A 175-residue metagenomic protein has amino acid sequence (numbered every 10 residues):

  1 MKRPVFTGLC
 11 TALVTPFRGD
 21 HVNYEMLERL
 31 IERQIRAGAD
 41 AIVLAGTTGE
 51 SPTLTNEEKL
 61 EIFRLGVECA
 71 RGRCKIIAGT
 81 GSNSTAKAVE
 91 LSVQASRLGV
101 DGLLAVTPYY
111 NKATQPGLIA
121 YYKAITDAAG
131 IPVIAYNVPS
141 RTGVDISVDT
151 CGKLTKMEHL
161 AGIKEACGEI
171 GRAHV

Functional and structural regions predicted by a protein language model:
K2-T11, T15-D145, C151: Active-site beta->alpha loop and helix N-cap motifs at the rims of alpha/beta catalytic domains
R73, M157-E158: Acidic-histidine catalytic/liganding microenvironments
L103, A135, E158-E169: Catalytic beta/alpha-barrel core
I146-T150, T155, C167-I170: Active-site glycine-rich loop that binds ribose-phosphate moieties when present
A173-V175: Conserved small/polar residues in nucleotide/adenosyl-binding loops
